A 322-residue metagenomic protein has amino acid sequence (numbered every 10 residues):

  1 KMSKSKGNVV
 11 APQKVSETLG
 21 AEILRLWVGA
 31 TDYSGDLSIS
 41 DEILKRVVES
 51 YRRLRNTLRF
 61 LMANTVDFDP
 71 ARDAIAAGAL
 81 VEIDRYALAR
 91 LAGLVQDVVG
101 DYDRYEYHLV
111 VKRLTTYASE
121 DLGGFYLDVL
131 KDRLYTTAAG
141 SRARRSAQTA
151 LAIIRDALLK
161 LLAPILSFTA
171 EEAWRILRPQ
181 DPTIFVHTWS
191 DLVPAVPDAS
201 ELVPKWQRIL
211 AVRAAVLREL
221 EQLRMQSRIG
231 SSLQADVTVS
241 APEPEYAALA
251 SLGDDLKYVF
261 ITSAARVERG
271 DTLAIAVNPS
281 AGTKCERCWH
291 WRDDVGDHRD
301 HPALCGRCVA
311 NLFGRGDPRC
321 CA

Functional and structural regions predicted by a protein language model:
K1-L80, R178-P179, R228-I229: Catalytic adenosine-cofactor/nucleotide-binding cores of aminoacyl-tRNA synthetases and other
E49-M62, V81-L94, K112-L134: Core structural elements
F68-V99, L127-E219, L223-E243, R266-A276 (+2 more regions): Acidic, turn-prone loop/beta-hairpin segments
N278-K284, H301: Short metal-coordination and nucleic-acid-contact micro-motifs, chiefly zinc-binding Cys/His arrays
C285-C288, C305-C308: Short cysteine-rich clusters marking metal-coordination/redox-active sites
W291-D294, C308-N311: Cys/His-rich metal-chelating microdomains
V295-A303: Short linker/helix segments within small regulatory modules
N311-A322: Short metal-binding segments enriched for Cys and/or His
